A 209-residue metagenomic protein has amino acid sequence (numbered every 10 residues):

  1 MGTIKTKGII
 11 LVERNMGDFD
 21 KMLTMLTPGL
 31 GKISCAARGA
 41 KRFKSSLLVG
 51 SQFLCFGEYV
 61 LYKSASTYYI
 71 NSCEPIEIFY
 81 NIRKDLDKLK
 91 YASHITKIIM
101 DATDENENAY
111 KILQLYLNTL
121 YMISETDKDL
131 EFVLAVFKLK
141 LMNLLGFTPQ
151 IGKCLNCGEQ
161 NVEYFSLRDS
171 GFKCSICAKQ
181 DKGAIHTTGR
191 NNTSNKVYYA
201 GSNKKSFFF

Functional and structural regions predicted by a protein language model:
M1-F209: Non-catalytic alpha-helical scaffolds and adjoining flexible linkers that form interface surfaces for assembly
